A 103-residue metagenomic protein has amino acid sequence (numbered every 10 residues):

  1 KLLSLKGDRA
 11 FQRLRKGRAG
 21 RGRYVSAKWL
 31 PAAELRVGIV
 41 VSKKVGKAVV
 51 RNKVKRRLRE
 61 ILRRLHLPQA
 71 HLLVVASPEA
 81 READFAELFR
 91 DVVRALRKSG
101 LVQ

Functional and structural regions predicted by a protein language model:
K1-Q103: Positively charged, solvent-exposed patches that mediate nucleic-acid binding
